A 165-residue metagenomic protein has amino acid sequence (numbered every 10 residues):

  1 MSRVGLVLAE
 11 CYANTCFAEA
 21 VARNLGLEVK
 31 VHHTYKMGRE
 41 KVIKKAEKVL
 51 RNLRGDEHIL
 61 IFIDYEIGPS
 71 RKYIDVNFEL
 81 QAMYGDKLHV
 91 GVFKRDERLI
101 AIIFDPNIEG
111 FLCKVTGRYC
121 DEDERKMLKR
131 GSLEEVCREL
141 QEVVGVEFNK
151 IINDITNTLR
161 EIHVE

Functional and structural regions predicted by a protein language model:
M1-S2, C16-H32, K44-L60, Y65-E165: C-terminal accessory helical subdomains adjacent to catalytic cores in phosphodiester- and nucleotide-handling enzymes
M1-Y12: A short, flexible N-terminal coil/short beta segment enriched in small residues
Y35-R39: Conserved helicase motor
